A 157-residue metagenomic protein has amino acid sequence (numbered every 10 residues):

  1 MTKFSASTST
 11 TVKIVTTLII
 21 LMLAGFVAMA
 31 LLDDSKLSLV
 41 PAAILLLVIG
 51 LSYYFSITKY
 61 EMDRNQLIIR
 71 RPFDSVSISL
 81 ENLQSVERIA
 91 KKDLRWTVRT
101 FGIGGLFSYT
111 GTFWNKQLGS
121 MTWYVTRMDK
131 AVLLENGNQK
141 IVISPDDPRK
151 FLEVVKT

Functional and structural regions predicted by a protein language model:
M1-D34, D129-L133, G137-K140, K150: N-terminal membrane-targeting/pre-transmembrane regions
M22-G25, L46-G50: Alpha-helical transmembrane segments
M29-A30, A42-I44: Short, solvent-exposed, low-complexity loop/linker segments
D34-A42: Short, aromatic-rich membrane-interface segments at the entry and exit of alpha-helical transmembrane domains
L47-E87: Conserved beta-hairpin
R70-G137: Non-transmembrane, membrane-adjacent beta-strand/coil modules in membrane-associated proteins and peripheral
E81-S85, P145-K150: A short, sequence-level motif marking secondary-structure junctions
V154-V155: Polybasic (Lys/Arg-rich)
